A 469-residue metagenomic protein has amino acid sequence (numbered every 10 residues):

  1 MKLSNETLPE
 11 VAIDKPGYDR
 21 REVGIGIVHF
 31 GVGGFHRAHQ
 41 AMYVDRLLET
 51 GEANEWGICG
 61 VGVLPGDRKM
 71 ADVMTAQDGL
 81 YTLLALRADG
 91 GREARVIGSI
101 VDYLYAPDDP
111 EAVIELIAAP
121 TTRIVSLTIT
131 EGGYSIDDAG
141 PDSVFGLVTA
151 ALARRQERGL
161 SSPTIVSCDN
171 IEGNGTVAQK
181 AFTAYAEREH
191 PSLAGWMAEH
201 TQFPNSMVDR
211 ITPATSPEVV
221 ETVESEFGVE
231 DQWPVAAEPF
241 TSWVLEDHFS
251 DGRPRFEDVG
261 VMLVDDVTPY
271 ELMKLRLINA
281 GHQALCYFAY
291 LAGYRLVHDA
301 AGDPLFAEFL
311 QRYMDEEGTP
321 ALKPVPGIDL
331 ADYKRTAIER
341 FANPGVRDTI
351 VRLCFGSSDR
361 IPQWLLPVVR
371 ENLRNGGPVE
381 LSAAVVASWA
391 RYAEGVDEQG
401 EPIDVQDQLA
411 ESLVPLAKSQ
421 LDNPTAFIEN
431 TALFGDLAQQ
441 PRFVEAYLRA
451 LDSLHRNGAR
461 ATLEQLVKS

Functional and structural regions predicted by a protein language model:
M1-S469: Substrate/ligand-engaging "lid" and interaction regions
